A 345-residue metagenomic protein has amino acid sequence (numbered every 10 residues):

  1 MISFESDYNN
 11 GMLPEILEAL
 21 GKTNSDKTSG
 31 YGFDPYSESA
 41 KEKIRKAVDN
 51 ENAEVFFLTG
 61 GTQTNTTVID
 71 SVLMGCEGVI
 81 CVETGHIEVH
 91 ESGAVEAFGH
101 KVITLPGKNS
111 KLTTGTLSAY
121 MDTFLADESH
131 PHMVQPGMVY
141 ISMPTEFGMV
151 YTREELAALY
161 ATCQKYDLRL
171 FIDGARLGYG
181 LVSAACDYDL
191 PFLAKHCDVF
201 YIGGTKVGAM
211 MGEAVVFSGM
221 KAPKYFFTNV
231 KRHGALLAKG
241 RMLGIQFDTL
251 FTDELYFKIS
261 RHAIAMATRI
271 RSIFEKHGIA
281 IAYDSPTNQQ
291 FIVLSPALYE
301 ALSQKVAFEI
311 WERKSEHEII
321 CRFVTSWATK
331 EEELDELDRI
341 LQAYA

Functional and structural regions predicted by a protein language model:
S3-S6, V55-T59, C81-V82, I141 (+5 more regions): General beta-strand structural signal in soluble alpha/beta enzymes
L13-G61, E83-E88, A94: Conserved N-terminal alpha-helix of the aminotransferase class I/II PLP-enzyme fold
S71-V89, S118: Conserved PLP-anchoring active-site segment centered on the Schiff-base-forming lysine
G75-C76, T268-R269, I273-A343: Conserved C-terminal alpha-helix-loop-beta "cap" of PLP-dependent enzymes that closes/shapes the active-site mouth
G99-G137, I141-P144, Y151-A158: PLP-dependent aminotransferase-class I/II
Q135, S142, V150, D187-P286: Active-site C-terminal subdomain of aminotransferase-like
Y151-S183: Catalytic PLP-binding core of fold-type I/II PLP enzymes
